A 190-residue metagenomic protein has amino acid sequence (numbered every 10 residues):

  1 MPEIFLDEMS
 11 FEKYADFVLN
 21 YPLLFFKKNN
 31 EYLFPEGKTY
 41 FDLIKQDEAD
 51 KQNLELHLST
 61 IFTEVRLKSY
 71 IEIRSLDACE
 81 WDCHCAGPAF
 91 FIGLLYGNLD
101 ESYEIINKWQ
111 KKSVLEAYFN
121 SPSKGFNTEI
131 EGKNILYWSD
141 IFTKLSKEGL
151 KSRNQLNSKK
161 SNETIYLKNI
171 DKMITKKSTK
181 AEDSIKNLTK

Functional and structural regions predicted by a protein language model:
M1-K190: C-terminal accessory/tail domains of diverse enzymes
